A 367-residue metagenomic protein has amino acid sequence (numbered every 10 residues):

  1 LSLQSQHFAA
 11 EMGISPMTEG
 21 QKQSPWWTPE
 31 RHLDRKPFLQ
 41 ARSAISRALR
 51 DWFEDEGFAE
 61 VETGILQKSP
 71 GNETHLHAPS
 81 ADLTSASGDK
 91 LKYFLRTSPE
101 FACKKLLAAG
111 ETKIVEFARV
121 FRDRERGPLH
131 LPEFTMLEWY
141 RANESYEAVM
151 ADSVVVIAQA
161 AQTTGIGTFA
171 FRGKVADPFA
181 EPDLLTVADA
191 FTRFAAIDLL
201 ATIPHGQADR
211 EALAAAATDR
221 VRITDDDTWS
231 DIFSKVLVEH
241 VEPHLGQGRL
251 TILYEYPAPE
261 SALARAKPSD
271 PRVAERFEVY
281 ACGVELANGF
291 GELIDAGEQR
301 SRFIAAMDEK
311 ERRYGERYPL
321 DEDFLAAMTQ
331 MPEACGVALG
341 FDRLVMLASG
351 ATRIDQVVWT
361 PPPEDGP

Functional and structural regions predicted by a protein language model:
S2, F8, I14-A148, V156-A158 (+2 more regions): Class II aminoacyl-tRNA synthetase-like tRNA-binding/catalytic domains
L39-S43, R47, D55, E60 (+16 more regions): Conserved structured core elements
H75, D89, E111, H130-M136 (+6 more regions): A generic structural signal for well-ordered coil/turn residues at beta-strand boundaries that shape enzyme active-site
A142-S145, Q162, A196, C282 (+4 more regions): Short, well-ordered loop/turn and helix-capping segments at boundaries between secondary-structure elements and domains
Q159-V284, A305-M331: Metal-assisted phosphate- and nucleotidyl-transfer catalytic regions
A296-P367: Active-site pocket scaffolds in enzymes
